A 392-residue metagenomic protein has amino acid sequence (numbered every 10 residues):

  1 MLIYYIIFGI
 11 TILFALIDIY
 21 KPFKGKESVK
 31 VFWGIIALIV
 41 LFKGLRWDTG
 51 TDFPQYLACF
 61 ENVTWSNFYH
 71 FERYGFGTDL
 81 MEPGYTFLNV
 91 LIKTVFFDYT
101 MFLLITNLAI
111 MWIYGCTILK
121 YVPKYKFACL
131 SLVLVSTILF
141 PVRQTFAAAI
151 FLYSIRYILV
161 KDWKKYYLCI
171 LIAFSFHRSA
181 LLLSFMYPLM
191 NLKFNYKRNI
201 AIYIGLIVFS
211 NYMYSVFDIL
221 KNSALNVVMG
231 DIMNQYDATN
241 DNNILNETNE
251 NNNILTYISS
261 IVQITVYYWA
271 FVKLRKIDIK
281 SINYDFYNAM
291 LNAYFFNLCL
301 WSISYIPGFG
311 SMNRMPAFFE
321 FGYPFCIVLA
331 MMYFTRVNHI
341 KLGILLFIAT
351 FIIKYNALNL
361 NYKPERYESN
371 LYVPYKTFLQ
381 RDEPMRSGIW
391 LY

Functional and structural regions predicted by a protein language model:
I19, F23-L103, A357-Y392: TM-lumen/periplasm interface segments of multi-pass membrane proteins, especially the first transmembrane helix
S28-W33, S281-Y294, H339-L345: Membrane-interfacial loop-to-transmembrane alpha-helix junctions, especially the N-terminal start
T49, P54-L57, V63-Y69, T86 (+3 more regions): Alpha-helical transmembrane segments and terminal signal-anchor/GPI-anchor hydrophobic tails, characterized by long
I105-Y121: Transmembrane-helix motifs of polytopic, lipid-linked glycan transferases
K124-L152, S179: Membrane-embedded helix bundles of polyisoprenyl
L134-T137, K165-L189: Membrane-interface alpha helices of multi-pass inner-membrane proteins
F151-K165: Membrane-interface transmembrane helices that cradle and orient dolichyl/undecaprenyl
G205, T335-N356: Signature aromatic-anchored transmembrane alpha helix within multi-pass, membrane-resident enzymes that catalyze glycan
